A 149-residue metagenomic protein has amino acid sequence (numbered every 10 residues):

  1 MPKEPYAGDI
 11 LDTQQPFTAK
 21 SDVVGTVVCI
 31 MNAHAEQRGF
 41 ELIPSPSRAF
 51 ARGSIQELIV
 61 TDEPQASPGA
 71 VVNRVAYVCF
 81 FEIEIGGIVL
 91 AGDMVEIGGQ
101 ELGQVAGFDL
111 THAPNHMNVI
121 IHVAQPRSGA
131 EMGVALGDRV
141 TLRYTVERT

Functional and structural regions predicted by a protein language model:
M1-G69, I97: N-terminal intrinsically disordered, low-complexity, charge/repeat-rich segments that act as generic
T61-V78, H116-N118: Short, basic/aromatic beta-hairpin or loop at an interaction surface
V78-I85: Short alpha-helix capping/helix-loop boundary micro-motifs
I88-L90, V95, V134: Short, well-ordered loop/turn sites that connect or cap secondary structure elements
D93, G99-Q100, D138: Structural motif
G98-G99, Y144: Conserved "cap/hinge" positions at secondary-structure junctions
E101-T111: Short beta-strand-centered aromatic/proline hotspots
T111-V123: Short, solvent-exposed secondary-structure boundary/capping segments
